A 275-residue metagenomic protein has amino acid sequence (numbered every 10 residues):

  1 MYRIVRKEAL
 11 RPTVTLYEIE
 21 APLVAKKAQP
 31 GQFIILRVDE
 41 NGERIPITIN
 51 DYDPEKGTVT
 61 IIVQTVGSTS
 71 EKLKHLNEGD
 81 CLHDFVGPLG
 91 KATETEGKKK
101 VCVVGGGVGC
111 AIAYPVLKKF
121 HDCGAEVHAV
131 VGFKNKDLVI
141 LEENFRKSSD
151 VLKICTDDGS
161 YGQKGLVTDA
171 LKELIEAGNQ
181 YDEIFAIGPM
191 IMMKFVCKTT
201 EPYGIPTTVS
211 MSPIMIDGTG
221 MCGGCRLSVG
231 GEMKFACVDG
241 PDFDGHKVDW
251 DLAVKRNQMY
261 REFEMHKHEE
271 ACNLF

Functional and structural regions predicted by a protein language model:
M1-E78: Ferredoxin-reductase
R6, D51, I154-T156, V209 (+1 more regions): Structural signal for conserved beta-strand scaffold positions within catalytic alpha/beta enzyme cores
L36, D84-F85, L227: A generic structural signal for residues embedded in beta-strands
G42-D51, L89-K99, C237: Short, Lys/Arg- and Gly-enriched loop/turn segments at beta-strand edges
S68-I214: FNR/FR-type flavoprotein reductase catalytic core
I112, M190, S212-D242, E270-F275: Local cysteine-cluster metal-coordination motifs and their immediate loop/turn environment, predominantly Fe-S cluster
F235-D239, F243-F275: Short Fe-S-cluster ligation motifs
